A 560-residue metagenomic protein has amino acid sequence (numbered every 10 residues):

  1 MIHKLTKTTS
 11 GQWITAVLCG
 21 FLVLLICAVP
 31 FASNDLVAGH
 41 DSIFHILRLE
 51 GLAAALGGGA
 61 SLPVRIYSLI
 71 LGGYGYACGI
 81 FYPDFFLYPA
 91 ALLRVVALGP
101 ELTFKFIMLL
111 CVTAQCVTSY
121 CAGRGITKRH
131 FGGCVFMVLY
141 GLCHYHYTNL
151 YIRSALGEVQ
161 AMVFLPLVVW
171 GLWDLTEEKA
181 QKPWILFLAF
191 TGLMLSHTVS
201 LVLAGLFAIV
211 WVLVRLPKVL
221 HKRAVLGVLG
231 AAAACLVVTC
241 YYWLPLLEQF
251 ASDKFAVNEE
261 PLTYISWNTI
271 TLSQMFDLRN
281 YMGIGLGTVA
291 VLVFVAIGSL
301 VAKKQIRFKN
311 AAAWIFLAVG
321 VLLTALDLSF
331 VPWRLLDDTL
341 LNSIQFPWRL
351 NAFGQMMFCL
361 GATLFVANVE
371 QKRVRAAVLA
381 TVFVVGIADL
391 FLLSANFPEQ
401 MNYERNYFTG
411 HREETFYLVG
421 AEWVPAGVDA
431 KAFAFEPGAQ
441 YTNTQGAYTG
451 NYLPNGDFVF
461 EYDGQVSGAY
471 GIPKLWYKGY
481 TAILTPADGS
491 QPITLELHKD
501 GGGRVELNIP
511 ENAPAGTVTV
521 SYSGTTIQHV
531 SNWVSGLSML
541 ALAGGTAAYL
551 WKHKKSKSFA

Functional and structural regions predicted by a protein language model:
M1-E399, T517-S521, I527-A560: Membrane-embedded transmembrane-helix bundle of lipid-linked glycan/lipid transferases
V23, L36, G59, I66-S68 (+11 more regions): Alpha-helical protein-protein interaction elements
I26, L71, L236-V238, L262 (+10 more regions): Alpha-helical structural elements
G72-Y74, I80, T239-C240, L262 (+10 more regions): Intrinsically disordered, low-complexity segments enriched in small/polar residues
E399-T449, L453-G456: Membrane-interface segments at or immediately adjacent to transmembrane helices that form the boundary between
A432-A560: Active-site-proximal, structured, solvent-exposed surfaces of multi-pass membrane proteins that position macromolecular
